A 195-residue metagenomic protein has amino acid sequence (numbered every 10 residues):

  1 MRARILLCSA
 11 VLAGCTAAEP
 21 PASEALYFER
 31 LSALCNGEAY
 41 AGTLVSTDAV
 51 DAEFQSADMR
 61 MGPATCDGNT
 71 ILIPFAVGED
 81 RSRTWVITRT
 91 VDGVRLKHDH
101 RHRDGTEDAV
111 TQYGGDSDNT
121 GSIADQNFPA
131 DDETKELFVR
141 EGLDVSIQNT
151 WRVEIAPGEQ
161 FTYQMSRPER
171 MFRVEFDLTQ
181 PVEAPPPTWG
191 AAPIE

Functional and structural regions predicted by a protein language model:
R2-C8: Sec-dependent signal peptide recognition, specifically the positively charged N-region followed immediately by
A13-G14: C-terminal motif of bacterial Sec signal peptides marking the signal peptidase cleavage site
S23-V50: Tryptophan-anchored aromatic micro-motifs
E38-A41, C66-P74, V94-R95, P157-T162: Short, hydrophobic/aromatic-rich segments at coil-to-beta transitions
L44, I71-G78, H98-D99, G142 (+1 more regions): Short beta-strand segments that buttress and anchor functional surface loops
S56-D58, D80-T84, I147-Q148, R173: Short, surface-exposed coil-to-beta transition loops
W85-E136: An exposed acidic His-Trp-rich patch
T111-D116, G158-Q160, Q164-E195: Edge beta-strand at a domain terminus
